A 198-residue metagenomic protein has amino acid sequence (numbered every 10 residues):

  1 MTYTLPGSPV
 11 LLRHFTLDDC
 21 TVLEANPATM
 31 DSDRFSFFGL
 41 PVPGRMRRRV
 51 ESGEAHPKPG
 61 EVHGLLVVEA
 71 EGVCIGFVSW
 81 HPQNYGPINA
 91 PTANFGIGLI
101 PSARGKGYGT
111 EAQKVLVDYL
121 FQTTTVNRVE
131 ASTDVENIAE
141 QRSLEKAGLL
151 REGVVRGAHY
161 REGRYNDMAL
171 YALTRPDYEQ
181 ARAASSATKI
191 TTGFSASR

Functional and structural regions predicted by a protein language model:
M1-S102, Y165-R198: GNAT-family acyltransferases
L11, V22, P41, N94 (+4 more regions): Amphipathic alpha-helical recognition patches that constitute DNA-binding helices
F15, Y119-F121, L149: Conserved hydrophobic/aromatic "anchor" residues that stabilize well-ordered secondary structure elements
V42, E136, H159: Positions that flank functional sites
P82, E130-S132, L150-D167: Conserved catalytic-core motifs of GNAT/GCN5-like acyltransferases
I97-S102, K106, Q122, V135-E136: Active-site acidic-Proline motif in GNAT/NAT acetyltransferases
G105-Y119, I138-K146: Conserved acetyl-CoA-binding loop-helix of GNAT-fold acetyltransferases
Q122, N127-R128: A beta-strand edge to alpha-helix "cap/lid" segment located at domain peripheries
